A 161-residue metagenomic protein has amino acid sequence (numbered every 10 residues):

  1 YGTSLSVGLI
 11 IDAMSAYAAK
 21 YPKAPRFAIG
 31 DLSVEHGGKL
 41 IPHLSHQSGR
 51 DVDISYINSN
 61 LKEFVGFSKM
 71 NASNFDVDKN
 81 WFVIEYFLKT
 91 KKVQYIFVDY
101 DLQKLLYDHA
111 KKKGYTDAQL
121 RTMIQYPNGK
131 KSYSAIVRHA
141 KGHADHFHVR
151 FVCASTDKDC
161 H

Functional and structural regions predicted by a protein language model:
Y1, N60-M70: Acidic/histidine-rich, surface-exposed loop or edge segments in extracytoplasmic proteins
Y1-I29, K89-V93: Active-site acidic/histidine clusters and adjacent loop/turn architecture that either coordinate catalytic ions
G2-I10, S45-Q47, S73-N80: Solvent-exposed, acidic/flexible segments
Y21-P22, S45-G49, L88-K89, A140-H143: Extracellular/periplasmic catalytic domains that process cell-envelope and extracellular macromolecules
P22-H43, V98-H109: Acidic helix-start/capping segments at beta-turn-to-alpha-helix junctions
L32-V34, I57-S59, D101, V152-S155: Solvent-exposed coil/turn segments that connect beta secondary-structure elements in extracytoplasmic/periplasmic
L40-N60: Short, surface-exposed glycine/acidic/tryptophan-bearing loops
F67-H161: Catalytic cores and adjacent binding grooves of peptidoglycan-active enzymes
